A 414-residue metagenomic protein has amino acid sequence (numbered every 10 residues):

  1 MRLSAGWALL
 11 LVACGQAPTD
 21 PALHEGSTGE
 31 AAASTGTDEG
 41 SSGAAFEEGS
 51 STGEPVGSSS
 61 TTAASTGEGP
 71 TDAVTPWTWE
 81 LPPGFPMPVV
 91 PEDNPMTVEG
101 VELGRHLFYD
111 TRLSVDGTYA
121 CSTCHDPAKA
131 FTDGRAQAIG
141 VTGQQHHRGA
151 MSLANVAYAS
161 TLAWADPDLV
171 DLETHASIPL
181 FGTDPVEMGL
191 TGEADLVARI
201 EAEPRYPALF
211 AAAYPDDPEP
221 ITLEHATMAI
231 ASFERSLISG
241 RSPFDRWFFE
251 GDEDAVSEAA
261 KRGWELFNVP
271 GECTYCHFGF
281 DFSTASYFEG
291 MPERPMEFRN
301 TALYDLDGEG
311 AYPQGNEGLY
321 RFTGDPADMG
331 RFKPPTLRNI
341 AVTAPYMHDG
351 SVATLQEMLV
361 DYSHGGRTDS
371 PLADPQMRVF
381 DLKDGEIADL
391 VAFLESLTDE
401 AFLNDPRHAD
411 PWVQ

Functional and structural regions predicted by a protein language model:
R2-W7, L11-G26, E68-V101, L180-T183 (+5 more regions): Post-cleavage N-terminal segment of exported redox proteins
L11-A73: Ser/Thr-rich, Pro/Gly/Ala-heavy low-complexity intrinsically disordered linkers and tails of secreted extracellular
A73-I178, P243-V352, E357-D361, G366-S370 (+1 more regions): Short glycine/threonine-rich turn/loop motifs
I139-G143, T183-V186, L196: Short gly/ser-rich anion-binding loops that grip negatively charged ligand groups
S160-A165, G182-M188, D217: Short, polar/flexible loop-turn hinges at active-site or ligand-entry regions and domain interfaces
E173-T191: Short loop->beta-strand "edge-of-pocket" segments that line small-molecule binding or catalytic clefts across diverse
P185-T191, I200-A202, R367-D369: Short acidic alpha-helix initiation/capping motifs at coil-to-helix transition points, especially at protein N-termini
L355-D381, G385-I387, V391: Active-site pocket scaffolds in enzymes
